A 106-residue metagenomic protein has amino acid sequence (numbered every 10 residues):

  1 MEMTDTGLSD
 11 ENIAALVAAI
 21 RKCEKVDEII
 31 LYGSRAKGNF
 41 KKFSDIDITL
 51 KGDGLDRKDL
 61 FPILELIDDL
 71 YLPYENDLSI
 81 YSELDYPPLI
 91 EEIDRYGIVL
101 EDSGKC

Functional and structural regions predicted by a protein language model:
M1-E28, K37-K42, D53-C106: Catalytic core of pol beta-like nucleotidyltransferases
S34: Conserved H-loop
